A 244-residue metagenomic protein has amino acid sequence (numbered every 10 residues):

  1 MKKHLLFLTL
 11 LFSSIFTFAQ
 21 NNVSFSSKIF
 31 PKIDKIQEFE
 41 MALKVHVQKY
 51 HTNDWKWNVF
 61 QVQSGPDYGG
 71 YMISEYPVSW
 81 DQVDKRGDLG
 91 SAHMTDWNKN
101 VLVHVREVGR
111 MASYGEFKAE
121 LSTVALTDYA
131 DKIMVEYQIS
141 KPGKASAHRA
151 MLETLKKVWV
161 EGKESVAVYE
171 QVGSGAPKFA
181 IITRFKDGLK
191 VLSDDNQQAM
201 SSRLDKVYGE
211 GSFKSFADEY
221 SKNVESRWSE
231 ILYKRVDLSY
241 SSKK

Functional and structural regions predicted by a protein language model:
M1-N22: Bacterial Sec-dependent N-terminal signal peptides
A19-K244: Short S/T/G/P-rich N-terminal loop/turn motif that feeds into the first structured element of a domain
